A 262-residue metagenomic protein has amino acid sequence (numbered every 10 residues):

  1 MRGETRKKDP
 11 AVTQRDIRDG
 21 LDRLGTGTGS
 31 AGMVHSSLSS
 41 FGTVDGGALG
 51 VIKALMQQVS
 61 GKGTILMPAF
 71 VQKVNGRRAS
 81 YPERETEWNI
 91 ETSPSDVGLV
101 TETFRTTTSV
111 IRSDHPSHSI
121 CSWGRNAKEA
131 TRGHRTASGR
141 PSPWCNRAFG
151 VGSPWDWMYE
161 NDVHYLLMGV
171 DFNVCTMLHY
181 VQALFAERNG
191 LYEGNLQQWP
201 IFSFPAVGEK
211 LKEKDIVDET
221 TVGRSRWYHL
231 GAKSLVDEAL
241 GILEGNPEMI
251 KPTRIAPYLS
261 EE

Functional and structural regions predicted by a protein language model:
R2-D19: N- or domain-start disorder-to-order transition segments that initiate the globular core
D19, G25-S80: N-terminal active-site beta-alpha-beta segment that forms phosphate/nucleotide-binding and substrate-recognition loops
L49-I52, R84, A183-L184: Glycine-rich, phosphate-binding/catalytic loops in enzymes
F70-V71, M168-V170: Active-site-proximal beta-strand/loop segments in catalytic clefts of secreted hydrolases
G76-L167: Internal, conserved structured core segments that host functional sites
H115-P116, G169-V170, C175-Q182: A short secondary-structure junction signal
F185-V207: Gly/Ser/Thr-rich active-site loops/lids in small-molecule metabolic enzymes that frequently grip phosphoryl groups
W199-E262: Acidic/aromatic/glycine-rich contiguous surface patches that form carbohydrate-binding/processing clefts and analogous
